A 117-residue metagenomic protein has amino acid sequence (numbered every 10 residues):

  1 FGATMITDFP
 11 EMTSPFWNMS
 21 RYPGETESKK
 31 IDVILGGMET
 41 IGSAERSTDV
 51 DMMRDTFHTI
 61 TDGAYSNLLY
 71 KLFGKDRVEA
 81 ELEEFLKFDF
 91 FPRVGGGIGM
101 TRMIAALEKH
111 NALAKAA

Functional and structural regions predicted by a protein language model:
F1-A117: A translation/RNA-centric and nucleic-acid-associated enzymatic feature enriched in Class II aminoacyl-tRNA synthetases
